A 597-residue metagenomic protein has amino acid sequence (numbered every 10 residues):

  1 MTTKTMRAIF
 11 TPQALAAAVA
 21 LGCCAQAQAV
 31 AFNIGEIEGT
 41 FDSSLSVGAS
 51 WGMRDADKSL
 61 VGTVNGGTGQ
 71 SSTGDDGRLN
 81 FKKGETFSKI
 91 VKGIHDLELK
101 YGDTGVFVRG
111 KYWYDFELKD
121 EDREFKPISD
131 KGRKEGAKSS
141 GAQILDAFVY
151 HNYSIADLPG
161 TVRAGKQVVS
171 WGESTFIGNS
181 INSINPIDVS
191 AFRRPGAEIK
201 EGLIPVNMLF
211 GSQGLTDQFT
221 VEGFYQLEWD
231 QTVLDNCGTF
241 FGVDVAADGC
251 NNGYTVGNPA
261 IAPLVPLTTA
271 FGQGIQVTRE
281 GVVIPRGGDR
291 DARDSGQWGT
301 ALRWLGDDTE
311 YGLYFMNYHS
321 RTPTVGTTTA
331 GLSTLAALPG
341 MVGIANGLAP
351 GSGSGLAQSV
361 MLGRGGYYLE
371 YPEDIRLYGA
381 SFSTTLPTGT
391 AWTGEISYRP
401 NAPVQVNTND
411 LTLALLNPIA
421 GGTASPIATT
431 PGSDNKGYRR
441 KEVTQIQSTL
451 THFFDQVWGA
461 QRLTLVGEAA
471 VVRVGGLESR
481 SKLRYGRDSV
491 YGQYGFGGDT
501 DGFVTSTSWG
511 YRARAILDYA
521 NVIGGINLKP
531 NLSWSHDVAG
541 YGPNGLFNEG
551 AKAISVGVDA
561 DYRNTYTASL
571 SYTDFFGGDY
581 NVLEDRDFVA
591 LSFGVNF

Functional and structural regions predicted by a protein language model:
Q28-F41, R54-A56, L97-V106, Y150-R163 (+8 more regions): Short loop/turn motifs that connect adjacent beta-strands in outer-membrane beta-barrel proteins
T40, K92-D96, D146-F148, M208 (+7 more regions): Membrane-embedded beta-strand positions in outer-membrane beta-barrel channels/transporters
V47-M53, D103, Y112-F116, K166-S170 (+10 more regions): Transmembrane beta-strands of outer-membrane beta-barrel pores
D57-R78, K119-E135, N185-R194, D235-R286 (+3 more regions): Solvent-exposed loop segments that connect transmembrane elements
G84-K89, G136-G141, E198-L203, R290-D294 (+6 more regions): Short sequence motifs at beta-strands and strand-loop junctions characteristic of Gram-negative outer-membrane
T86-I90, M316-Y318, P323, T393 (+2 more regions): Detector for outer-membrane/organellar transmembrane beta-barrel domains, recognizing the amphipathic beta-strand
K100-N251, G510, A539, F547-K552 (+1 more regions): Outer membrane beta-barrel
D585-F597: Outer-membrane beta-barrel "beta-signal"
